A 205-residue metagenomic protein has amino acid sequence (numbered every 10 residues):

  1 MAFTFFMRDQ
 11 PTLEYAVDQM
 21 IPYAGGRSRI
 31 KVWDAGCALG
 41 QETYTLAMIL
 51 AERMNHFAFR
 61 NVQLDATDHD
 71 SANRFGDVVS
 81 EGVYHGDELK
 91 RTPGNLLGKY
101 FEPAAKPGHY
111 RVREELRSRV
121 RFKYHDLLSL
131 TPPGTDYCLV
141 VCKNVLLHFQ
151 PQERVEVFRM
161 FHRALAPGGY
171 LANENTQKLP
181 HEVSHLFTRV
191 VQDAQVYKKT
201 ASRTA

Functional and structural regions predicted by a protein language model:
M1-W33, F158: Conserved AdoMet
V17, I21, A47-A51, H162: A structural alpha-helix within SAM-dependent methyltransferase catalytic domains
S28-T45, Q63-D65: Conserved class I S-adenosyl-L-methionine
L39-F57: Conserved SAM-binding loop of SAM-dependent methyltransferases across substrates and taxa, primarily the Class I
F57-V141, V145-F149, E153, K178-L179: Extended basic-aromatic, gly/pro-enriched interface segments that bind polyanionic ligands
L139, P180-A205: Core SAM-dependent methyltransferase catalytic element
V155-P167: A short glycine-rich, Lys/Arg-flanked "PGG" loop and its adjoining helix->strand segment in the class I
P167-N175: Conserved beta-strand signature within the Rossmann-like core of class I S-adenosyl-L-methionine
